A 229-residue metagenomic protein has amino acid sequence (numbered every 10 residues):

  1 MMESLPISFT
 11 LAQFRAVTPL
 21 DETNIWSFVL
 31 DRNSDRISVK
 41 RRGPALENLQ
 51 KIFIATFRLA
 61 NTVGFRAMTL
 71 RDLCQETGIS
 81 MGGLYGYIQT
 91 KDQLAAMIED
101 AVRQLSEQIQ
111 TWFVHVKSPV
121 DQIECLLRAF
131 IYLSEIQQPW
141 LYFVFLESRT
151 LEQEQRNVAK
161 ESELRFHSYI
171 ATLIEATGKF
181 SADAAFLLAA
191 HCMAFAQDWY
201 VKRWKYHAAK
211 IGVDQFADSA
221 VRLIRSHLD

Functional and structural regions predicted by a protein language model:
M1-A45: N-terminal intrinsically disordered/low-complexity leader segments
A45-T56, L73, I98-S106, I170: Generic hydrophobic, amphipathic alpha-helix propensity
K51, L59-Q93: Helix-turn-helix
A55-L59, L133, F195: Short amphipathic alpha-helical elements of helix-turn-helix/winged-helix folds
S106-E107, L133, Q153-G178, F186-A190 (+3 more regions): Amphipathic alpha-helical packing segments from all-alpha helical-bundle domains
T111-I136, A189: Hydrophobic alpha-helical connector segments
S134-E154, V201-K205: Amphipathic alpha-helical segments used for helix-helix packing
A189-K210, L223-D229: Amphipathic C-terminal alpha-helical segment
